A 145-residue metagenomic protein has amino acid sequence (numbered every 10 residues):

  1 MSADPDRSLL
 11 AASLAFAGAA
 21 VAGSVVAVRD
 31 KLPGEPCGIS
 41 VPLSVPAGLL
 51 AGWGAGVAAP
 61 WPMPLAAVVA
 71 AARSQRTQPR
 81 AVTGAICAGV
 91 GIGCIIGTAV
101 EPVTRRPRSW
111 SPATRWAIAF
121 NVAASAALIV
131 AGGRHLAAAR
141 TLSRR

Functional and structural regions predicted by a protein language model:
M1-R145: Short amphipathic, positively biased membrane-proximal segments that drive organelle/inner-membrane targeting
